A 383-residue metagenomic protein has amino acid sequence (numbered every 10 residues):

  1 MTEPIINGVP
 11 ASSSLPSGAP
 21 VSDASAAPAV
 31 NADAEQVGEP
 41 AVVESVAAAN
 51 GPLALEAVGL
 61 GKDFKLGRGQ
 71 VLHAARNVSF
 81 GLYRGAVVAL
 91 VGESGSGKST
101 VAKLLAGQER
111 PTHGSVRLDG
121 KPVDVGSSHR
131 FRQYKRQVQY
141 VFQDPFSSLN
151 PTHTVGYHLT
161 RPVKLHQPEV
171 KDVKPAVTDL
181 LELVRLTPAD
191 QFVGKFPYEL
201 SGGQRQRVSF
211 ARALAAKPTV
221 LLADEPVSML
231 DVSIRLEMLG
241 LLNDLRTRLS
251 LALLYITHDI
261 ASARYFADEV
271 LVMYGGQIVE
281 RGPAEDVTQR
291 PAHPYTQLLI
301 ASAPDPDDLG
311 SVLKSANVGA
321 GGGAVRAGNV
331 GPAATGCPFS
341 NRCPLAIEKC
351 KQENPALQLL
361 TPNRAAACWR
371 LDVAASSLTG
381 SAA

Functional and structural regions predicted by a protein language model:
M1-R290, D372-A383: ABC transporter nucleotide-binding domains
E3, A47-L53, V71, R281-A383: Short catalytic/signature loops enriched in Gly
